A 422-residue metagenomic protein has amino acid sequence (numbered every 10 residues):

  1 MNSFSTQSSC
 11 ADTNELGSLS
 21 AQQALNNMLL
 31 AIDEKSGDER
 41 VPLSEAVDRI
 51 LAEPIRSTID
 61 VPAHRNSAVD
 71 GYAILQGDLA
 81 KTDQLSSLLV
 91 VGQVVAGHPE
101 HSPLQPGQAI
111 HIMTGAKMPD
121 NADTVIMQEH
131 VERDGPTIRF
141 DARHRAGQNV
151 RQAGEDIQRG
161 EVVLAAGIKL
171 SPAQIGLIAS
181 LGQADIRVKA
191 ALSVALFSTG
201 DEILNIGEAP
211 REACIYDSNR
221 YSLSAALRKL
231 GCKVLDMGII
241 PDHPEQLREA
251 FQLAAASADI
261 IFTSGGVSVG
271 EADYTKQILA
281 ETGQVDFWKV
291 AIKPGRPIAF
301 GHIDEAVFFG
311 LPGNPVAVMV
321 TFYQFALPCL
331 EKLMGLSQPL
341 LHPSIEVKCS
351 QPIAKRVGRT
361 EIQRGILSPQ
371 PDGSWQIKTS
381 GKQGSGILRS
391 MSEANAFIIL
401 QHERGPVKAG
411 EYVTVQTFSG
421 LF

Functional and structural regions predicted by a protein language model:
M1-D83, L336-R364: Short, low-complexity N-terminal leaders and the immediately following helix N-cap/first helix
N2-L19, R40, Y72-D236, P241 (+3 more regions): Short, glycine/charged-enriched hinge/interface segments at domain edges or termini
Q22, E39-S44, E53, G97 (+2 more regions): Flexible glycine/proline-rich
N26-G37, A52-R56, L79, E155 (+14 more regions): Generic secondary-structure signature for well-ordered alpha-helical cores
M28, G71, G160, L196 (+4 more regions): Residue-level signal for inorganic ion chemistry
A46-D60, P99-H111, F300-G301, E305-V307: Short, hydrophobic/aliphatic alpha-helical segments
R65-S67, A80-D83, H101-Q105, M118-D120 (+14 more regions): Solvent-exposed alpha-helices and their adjacent loops that cap or buttress functional pockets in soluble metabolic
E208-A209, S218-F300: Acidic, glycine-rich loop-and-beta core segments that form the ion-binding/anion-interacting portion of active sites
